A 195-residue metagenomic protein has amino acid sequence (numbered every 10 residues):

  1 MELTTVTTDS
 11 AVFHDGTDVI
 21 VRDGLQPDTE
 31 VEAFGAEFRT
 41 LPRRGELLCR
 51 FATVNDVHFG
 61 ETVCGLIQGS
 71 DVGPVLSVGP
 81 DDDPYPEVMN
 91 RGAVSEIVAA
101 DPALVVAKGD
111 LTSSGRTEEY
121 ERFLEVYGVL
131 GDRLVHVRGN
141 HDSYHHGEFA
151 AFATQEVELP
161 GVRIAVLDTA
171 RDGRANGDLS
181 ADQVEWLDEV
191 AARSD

Functional and structural regions predicted by a protein language model:
M1-T17: Extracellular ectodomain segments of secreted/surface proteins
T4-T8, T29, T40, T169: Ser/Thr-centric signal marking residues that sit in or immediately flank functional binding/regulatory motifs
A11, A36, T154-Q155: Residue-level detector of beta-strand structural context in well-folded domains
V12-F13, P27, V31, A165: Mature N-terminal, pre-catalytic/accessory segment of carbohydrate-active enzymes
D18-G24: Exposed aromatic-hydrophobic patches
G24-Y120: N-terminal active-site segment of His-dependent metallophosphoesterases
R43, R116-S194: Extended active-site neighborhood of metal-dependent phosphoesterases/phosphodiesterases
